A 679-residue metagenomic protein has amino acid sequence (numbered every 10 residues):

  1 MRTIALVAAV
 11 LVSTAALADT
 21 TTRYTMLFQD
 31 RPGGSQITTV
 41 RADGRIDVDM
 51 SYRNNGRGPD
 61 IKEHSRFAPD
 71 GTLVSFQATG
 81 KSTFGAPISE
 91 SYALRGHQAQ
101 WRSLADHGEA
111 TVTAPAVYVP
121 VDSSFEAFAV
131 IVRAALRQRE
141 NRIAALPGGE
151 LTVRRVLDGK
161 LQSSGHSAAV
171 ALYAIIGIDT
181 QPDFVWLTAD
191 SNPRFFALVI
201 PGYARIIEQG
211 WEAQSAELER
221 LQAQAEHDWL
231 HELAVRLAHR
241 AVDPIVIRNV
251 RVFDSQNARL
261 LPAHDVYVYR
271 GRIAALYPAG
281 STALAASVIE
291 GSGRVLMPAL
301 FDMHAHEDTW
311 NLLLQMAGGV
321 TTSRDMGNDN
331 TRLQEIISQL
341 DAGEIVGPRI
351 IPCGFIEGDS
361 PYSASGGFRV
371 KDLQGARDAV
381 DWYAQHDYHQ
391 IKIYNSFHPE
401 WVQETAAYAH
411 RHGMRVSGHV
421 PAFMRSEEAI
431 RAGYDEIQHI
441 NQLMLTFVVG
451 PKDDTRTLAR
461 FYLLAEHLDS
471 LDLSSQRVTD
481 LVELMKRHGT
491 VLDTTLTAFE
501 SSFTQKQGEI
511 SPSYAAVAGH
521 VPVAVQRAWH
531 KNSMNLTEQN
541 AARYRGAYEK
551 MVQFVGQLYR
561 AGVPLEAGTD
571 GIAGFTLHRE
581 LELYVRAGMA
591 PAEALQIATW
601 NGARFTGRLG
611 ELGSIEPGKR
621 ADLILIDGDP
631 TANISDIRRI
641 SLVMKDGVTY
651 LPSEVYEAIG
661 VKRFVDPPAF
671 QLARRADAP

Functional and structural regions predicted by a protein language model:
G58-F125, D179-N192, F196-E208: Contiguous hydrophobic, core-forming segments of folded domains
G85-A174, A223-Q224: Solvent-exposed helix/loop surface patches that form functional interfaces
E208-N249, V288-I289, Y383, D646-P679: Extracellular/periplasmic ectodomains of large secreted or surface enzymes and adhesion receptors
V235-H239, V252-D265, F575, A590-L595 (+1 more regions): Acidic, glycine-enriched loop/beta-strand segments at the rims of small-molecule binding/catalytic pockets
V242-I247, T282-L313, G318-T321, L672: Replace "His-x-His-based motif
V252, N257-M297: Histidine-rich, glycine-flanked metal-binding segment
L312-R332, R349-F355, A384-F397, A406 (+4 more regions): Divalent metal-dependent hydrolysis catalytic cores, especially in the metallo-beta-lactamase
A379-F397, D435, L443-A587, G660-K662 (+1 more regions): Active-site neighborhoods of metal-dependent hydrolases
